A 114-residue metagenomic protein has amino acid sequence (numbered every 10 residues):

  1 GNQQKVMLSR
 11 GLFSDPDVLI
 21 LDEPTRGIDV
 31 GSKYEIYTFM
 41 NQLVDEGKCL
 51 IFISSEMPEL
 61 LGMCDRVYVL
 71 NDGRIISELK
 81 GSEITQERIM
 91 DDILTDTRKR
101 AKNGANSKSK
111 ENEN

Functional and structural regions predicted by a protein language model:
G1-N114: Glycine-rich phosphate-binding loops of nucleotide-dependent enzymes
